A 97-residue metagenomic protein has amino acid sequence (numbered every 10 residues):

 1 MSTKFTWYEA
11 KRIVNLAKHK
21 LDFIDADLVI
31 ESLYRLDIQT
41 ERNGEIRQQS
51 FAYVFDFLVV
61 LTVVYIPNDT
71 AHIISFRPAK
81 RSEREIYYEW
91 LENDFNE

Functional and structural regions predicted by a protein language model:
M1-E97: Ribonuclease/tRNase effector modules and their secretory precursors
